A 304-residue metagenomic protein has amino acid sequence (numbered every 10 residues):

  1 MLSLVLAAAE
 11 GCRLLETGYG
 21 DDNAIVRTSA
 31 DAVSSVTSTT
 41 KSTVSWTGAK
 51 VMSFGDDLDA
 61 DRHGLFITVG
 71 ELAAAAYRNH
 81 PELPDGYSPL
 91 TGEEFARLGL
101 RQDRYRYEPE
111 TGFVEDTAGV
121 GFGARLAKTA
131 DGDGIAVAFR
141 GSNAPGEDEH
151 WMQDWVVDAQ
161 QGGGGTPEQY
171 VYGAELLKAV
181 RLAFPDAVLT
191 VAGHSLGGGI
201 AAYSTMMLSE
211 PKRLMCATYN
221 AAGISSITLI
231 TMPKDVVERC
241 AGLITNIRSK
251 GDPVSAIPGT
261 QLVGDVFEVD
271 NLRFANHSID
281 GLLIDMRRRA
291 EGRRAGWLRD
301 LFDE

Functional and structural regions predicted by a protein language model:
L2-L6: Hydrophobic helical h-region of N-terminal Sec-dependent signal peptides in bacterial secretory/periplasmic proteins
A8-G11: C-terminal motif of bacterial Sec signal peptides marking the signal peptidase cleavage site
L14-E16, G20, V36, T40 (+9 more regions): A conserved cap/lid and substrate-binding interface adjacent to the catalytic center of lipid-processing enzymes
G18-V51, L58-D61: Composition-driven recognition of long, low-complexity, acid-poor segments enriched in small hydrophobic and small
S53-D56, D61-P109, Q261-D303: N-terminal accessory regions of S-adenosyl-L-methionine
G193-G197, A201: Gly/Ala-rich beta-loop-alpha elbow adjacent to hydrolase catalytic centers
R213-E304: The feature captures the conserved acid-bearing segment of alpha/beta-hydrolase catalytic domains
